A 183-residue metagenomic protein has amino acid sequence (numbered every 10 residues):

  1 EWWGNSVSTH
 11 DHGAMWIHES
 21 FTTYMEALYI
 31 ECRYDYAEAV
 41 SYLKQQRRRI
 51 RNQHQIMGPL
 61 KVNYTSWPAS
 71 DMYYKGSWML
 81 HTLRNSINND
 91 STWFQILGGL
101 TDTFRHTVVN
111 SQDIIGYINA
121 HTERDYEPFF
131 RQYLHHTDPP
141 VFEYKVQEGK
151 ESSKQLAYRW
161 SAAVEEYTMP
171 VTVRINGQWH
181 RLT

Functional and structural regions predicted by a protein language model:
E1, N5, C32, I50-Q53 (+2 more regions): A short secondary-structure junction motif
E1-G13, L28: Catalytic Zn2+-binding segment of zinc metalloproteases
S6, M25-L28, R33, L83-I87 (+1 more regions): Generic structural signal for hydrophobic core residues of well-folded globular domains
T9-D11, T22-Y24, R105-T107, D138-V141 (+1 more regions): Flexible loop/turn segments at secondary-structure boundaries
H10-G13, A37-A39, Q95-I96, F129-Q132: Surface-exposed patches in mature extracellular/periplasmic domains of secreted proteins
A14-M79, F104: Acidic/His/Gly-enriched intrinsically disordered linker/tail segments that often contain short helix/coil "MoRF-like"
A69-L156: Amphipathic alpha-helical substructures
Y126-E127, F142, V146-T183: Beta-strand-rich binding/interaction modules
